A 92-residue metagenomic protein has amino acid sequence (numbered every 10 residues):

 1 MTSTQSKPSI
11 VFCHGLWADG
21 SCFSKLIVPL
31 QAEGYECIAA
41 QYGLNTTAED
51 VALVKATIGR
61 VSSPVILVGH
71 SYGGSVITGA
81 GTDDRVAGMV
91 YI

Functional and structural regions predicted by a protein language model:
S3-Q5, A80-R85: Short, conserved loop/helix-junction motifs that constitute active-site signature segments in enzyme catalytic cores
Q5-S62: Active-site catalytic motif of lipid deacylating hydrolases and related acyltransferases
K25, G79-A80: Active-site signature of alpha/beta-hydrolase-fold catalytic machinery across serine- and Asp/Cys-nucleophile hydrolases
S62, I77-G79: Generic preference for hydrophobic/aromatic residues in regular secondary structure cores
V68-G73, I77: Gly/Ala-rich beta-loop-alpha elbow adjacent to hydrolase catalytic centers
R85-I92: A conserved short beta-strand
